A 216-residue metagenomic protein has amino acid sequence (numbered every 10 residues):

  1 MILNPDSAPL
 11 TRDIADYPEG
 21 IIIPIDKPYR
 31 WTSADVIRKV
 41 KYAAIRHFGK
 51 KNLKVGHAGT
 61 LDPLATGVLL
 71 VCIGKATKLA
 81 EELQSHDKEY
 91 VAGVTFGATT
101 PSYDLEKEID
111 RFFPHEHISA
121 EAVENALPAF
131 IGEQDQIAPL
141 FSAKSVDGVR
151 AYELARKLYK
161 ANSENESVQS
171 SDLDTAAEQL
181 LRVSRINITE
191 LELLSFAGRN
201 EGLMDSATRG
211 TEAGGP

Functional and structural regions predicted by a protein language model:
M1-P216: Catalytic/RNA-binding core of pseudouridine synthases
